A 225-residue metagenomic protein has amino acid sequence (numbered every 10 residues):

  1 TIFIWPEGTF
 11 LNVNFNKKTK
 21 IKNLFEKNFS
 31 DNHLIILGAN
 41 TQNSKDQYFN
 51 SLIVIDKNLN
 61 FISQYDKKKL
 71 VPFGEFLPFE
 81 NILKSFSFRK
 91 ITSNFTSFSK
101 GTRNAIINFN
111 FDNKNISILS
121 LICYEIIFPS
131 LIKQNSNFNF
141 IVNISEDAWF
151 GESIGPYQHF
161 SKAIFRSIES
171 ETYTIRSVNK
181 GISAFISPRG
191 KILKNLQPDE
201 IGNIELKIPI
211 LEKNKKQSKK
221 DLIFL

Functional and structural regions predicted by a protein language model:
T1-L225: Enzyme catalytic cores with a strong preference for nitrogen-chemistry domains
